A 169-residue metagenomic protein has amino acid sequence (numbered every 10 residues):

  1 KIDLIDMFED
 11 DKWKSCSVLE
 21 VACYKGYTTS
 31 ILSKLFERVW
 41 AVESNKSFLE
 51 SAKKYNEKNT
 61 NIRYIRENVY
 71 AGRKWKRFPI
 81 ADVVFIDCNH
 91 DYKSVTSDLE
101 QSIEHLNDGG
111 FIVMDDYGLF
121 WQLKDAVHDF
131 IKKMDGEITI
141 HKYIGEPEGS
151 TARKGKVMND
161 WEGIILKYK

Functional and structural regions predicted by a protein language model:
K1-K169: S-adenosylmethionine/decaboxylated-SAM
